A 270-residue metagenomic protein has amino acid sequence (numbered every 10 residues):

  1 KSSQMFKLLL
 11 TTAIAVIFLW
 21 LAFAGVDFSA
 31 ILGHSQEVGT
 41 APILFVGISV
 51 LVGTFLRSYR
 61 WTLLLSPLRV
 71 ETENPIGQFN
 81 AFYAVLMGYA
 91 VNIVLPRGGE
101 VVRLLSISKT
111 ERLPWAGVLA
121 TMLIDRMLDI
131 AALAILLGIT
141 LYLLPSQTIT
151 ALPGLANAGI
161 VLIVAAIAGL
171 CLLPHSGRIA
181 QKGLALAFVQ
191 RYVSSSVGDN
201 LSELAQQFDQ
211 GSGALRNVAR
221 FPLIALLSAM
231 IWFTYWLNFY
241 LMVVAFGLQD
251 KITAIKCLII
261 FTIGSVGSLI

Functional and structural regions predicted by a protein language model:
K1-S29, G33, M87-V193: Transmembrane helix-loop-helix hairpins in multi-pass inner-membrane proteins
Q4, A15-F23, G39-T40, R57-L63 (+5 more regions): Short, mixed-charge, low-aromatic patches
F23, G53-L56, G177-Q181, N200-L204 (+2 more regions): A generic short alpha-helical patch detector that favors 3-5-residue windows in or near N-terminal regions
A30-Q147, G213-I270: Hydrophobic alpha-helical segments that either span membranes
R112, Q190-F208: Short, membrane-interfacial amphipathic segments enriched in basic
